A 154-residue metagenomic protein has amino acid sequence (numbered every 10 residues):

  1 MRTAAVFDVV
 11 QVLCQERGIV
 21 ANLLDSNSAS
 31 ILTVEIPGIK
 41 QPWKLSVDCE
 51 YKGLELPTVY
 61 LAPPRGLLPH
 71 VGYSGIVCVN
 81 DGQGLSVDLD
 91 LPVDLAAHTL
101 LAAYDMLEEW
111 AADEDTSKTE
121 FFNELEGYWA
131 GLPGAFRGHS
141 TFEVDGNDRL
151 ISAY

Functional and structural regions predicted by a protein language model:
M1-R17: Amphipathic alpha-helical segments
D8, V12, H98, D105 (+1 more regions): Charged/polar, solvent-exposed surface patches and flexible loops
I19-D81: Compact alpha/beta protein-protein interaction domains typified by the UBC
N27-S28, E120-L132: Defense-system signaling and execution modules centered on TIR/cGAS-STING-like, death/scaffold domains and their
T58, P63-N123: Glycine-centered motif in EGF-like
G127-Y154: Short Lys/Arg-enriched alpha/beta "domain-start" segment
